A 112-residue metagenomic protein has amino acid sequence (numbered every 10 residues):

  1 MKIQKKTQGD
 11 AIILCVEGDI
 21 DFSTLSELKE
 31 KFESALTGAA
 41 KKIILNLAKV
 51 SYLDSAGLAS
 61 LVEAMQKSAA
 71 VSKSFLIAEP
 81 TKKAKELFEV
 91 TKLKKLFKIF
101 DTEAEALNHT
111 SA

Functional and structural regions predicted by a protein language model:
M1-C15: Short beta-strand/loop segment at the start of cytosolic alpha/beta domains
M1-Q4, K31-F32, D54, L107: Short low-complexity stretches enriched in small and charged residues
F22-L96: Amphipathic alpha-helical interaction surfaces in cytosolic regulatory modules
L25, E103-A104: Residues at or immediately preceding the N-termini of alpha-helices
K82, A104-E105: Acidic phosphotransfer microenvironment of two-component signaling modules
K98-T102: Short acidic-hydrophobic, aromatic-tinged amphipathic segments that line or gate anion-handling sites
A106-A112: A short, charged, amphipathic alpha-helix used as a generic interaction element across diverse proteins
